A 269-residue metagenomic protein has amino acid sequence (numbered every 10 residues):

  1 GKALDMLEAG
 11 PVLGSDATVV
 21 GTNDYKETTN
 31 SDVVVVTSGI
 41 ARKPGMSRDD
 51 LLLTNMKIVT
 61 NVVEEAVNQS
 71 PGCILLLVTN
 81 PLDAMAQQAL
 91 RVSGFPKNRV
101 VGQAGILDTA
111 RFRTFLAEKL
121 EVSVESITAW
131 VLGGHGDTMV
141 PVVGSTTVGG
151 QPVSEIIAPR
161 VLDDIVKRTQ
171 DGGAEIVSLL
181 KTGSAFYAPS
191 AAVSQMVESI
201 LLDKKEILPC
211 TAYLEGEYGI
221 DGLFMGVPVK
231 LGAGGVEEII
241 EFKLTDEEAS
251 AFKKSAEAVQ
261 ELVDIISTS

Functional and structural regions predicted by a protein language model:
G1-S31, Q260-S267: Conserved N-terminal Rossmann-fold NAD(P) cofactor-binding segment
K2-D5, V34, V59-V62: Short, well-ordered amphipathic alpha-helical segments that serve as non-catalytic structural scaffolds within diverse
V34-V36, L77-V78: Redox-cofactor binding/interface segments in oxidoreductases and associated redox assembly factors
S38-I40: Conserved NAD(P)H cofactor-binding loop of Rossmann-fold oxidoreductase domains
G45-D49, E241-F242: Short acidic, glycine/proline-rich loop/turn micro-motifs
S47-R113: Rossmann-like NAD(P)(H) cofactor-binding subdomain of soluble oxidoreductases
S93-R99, L107-S269: C-terminal substrate-binding/catalytic lobe of Rossmann-fold NAD(P)-dependent dehydrogenases
